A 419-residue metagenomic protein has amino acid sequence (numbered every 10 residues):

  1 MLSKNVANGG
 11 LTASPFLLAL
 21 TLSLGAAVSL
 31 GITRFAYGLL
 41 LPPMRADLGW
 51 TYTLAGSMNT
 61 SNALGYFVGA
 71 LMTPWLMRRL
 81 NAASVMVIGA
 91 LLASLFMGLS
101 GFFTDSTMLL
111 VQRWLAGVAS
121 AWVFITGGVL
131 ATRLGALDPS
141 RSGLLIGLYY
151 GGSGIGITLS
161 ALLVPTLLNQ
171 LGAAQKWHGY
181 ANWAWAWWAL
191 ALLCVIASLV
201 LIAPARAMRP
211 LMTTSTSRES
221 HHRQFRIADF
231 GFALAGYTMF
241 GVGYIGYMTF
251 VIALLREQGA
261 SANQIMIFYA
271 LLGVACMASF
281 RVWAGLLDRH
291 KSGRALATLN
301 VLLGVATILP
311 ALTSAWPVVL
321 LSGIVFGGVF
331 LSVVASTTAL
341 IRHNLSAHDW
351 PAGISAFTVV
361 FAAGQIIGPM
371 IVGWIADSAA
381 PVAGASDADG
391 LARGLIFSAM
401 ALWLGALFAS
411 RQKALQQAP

Functional and structural regions predicted by a protein language model:
Y37-G38, D229-A270, V274-M277: Extracytoplasmic gate region of multi-pass secondary transporters
G49, N81, F102-M108, K291 (+1 more regions): Helix-breaking motifs and short loop linkers at transmembrane-helix boundaries and internal kinks in secondary membrane
G69-N81, S279-K291, A376-D377: Helix-to-loop junctions at the C-terminal end of transmembrane segments in multipass secondary transporters
S84-G98, R294-L309: Structural signature of the two symmetry-related core transmembrane helices
F96, T107-L115, P317-V325: Paired small-residue
S106-M108, R141-R206: Helix-loop-helix hairpin linking two adjacent transmembrane segments in secondary transporters
Q112-G152: Cytoplasmic helix-loop-helix junction between adjacent transmembrane helices in 12-TM secondary transporters
N344-P381: A late C-terminal transmembrane helix in Major Facilitator Superfamily
